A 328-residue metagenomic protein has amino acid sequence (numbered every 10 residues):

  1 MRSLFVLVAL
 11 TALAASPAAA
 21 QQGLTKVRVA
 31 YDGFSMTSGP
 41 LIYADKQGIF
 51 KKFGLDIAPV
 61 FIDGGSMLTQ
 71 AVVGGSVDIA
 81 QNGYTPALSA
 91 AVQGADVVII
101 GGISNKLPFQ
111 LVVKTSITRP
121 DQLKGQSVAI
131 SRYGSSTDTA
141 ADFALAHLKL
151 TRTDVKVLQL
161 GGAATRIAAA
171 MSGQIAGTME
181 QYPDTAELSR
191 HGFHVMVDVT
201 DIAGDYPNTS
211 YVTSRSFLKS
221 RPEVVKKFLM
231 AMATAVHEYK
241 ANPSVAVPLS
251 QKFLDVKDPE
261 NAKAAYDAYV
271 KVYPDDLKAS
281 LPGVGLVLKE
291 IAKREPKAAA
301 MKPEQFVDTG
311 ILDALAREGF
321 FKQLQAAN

Functional and structural regions predicted by a protein language model:
F5-A15: Bacterial N-terminal signal peptides
S16-A20: Sec/Tat signal peptide C-region and signal peptidase I cleavage site
Q21-S172, A176-Y182, H194-V199, G204-D205: Short, glycine-/small- and polar/acidic-enriched structural segments that line small-molecule recognition paths
A58, S66, A264-Y269, K302-D313: Short linear loop/turn motifs
T85-P86, A164-V256: Pocket-lining segment of extracytoplasmic ligand-binding domains
K219-M301: Secondary-structure end/capping motifs
A292-N328: Conserved C-terminal helix/tail region of periplasmic/extracytoplasmic solute-binding proteins
